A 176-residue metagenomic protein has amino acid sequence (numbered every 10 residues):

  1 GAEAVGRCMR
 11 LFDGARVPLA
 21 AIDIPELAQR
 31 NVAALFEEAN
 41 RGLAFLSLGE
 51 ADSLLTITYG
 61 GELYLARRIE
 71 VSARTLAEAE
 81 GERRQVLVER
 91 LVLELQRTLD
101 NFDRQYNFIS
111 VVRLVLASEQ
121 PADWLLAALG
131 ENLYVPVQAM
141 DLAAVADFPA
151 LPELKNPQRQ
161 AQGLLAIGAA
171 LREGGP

Functional and structural regions predicted by a protein language model:
G1-P176: Hydrophobic/aromatic-enriched cytosolic interaction surfaces used to assemble or bind macromolecules
